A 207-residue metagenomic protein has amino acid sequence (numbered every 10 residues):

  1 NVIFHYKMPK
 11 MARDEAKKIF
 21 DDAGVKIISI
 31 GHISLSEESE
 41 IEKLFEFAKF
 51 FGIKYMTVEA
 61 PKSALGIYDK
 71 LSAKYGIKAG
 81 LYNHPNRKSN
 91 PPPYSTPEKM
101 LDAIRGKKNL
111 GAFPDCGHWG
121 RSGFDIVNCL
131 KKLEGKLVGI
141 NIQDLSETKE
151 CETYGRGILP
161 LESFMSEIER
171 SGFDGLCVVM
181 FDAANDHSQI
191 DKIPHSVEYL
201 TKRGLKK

Functional and structural regions predicted by a protein language model:
N1-E15: Glycine-rich, proline-tolerant flexible connector loops at the mouths of alpha/beta enzymes
N1-V2, I28-I30, G52-K54, T148-C151 (+1 more regions): A short, structure-level motif marking secondary-structure boundaries and short turns
F4-H5, I33, P61, S146 (+1 more regions): Alpha-helix initiation/capping motif
R13, I19, A23-P114, H118-F124 (+2 more regions): Active-site acidic/histidine proton-transfer and metal-coordination neighborhood in alpha/beta enzyme cores
D14, D22, E38, K49 (+3 more regions): Histidine-acidic metal/acid-base catalytic patches
